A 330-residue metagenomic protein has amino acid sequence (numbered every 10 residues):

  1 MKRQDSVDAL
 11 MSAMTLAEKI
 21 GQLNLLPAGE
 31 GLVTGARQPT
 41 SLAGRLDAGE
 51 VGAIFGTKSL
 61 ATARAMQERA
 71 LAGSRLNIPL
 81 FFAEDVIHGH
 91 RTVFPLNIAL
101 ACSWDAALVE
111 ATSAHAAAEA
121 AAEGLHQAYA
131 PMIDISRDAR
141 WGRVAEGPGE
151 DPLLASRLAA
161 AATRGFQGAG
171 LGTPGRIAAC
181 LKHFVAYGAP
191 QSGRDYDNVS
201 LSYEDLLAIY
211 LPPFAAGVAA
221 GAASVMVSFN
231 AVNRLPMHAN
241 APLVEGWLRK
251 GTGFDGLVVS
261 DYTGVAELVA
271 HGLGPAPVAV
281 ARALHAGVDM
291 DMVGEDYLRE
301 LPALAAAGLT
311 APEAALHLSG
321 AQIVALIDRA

Functional and structural regions predicted by a protein language model:
M1-A330: Glycoside hydrolase catalytic-domain context in secreted enzymes
